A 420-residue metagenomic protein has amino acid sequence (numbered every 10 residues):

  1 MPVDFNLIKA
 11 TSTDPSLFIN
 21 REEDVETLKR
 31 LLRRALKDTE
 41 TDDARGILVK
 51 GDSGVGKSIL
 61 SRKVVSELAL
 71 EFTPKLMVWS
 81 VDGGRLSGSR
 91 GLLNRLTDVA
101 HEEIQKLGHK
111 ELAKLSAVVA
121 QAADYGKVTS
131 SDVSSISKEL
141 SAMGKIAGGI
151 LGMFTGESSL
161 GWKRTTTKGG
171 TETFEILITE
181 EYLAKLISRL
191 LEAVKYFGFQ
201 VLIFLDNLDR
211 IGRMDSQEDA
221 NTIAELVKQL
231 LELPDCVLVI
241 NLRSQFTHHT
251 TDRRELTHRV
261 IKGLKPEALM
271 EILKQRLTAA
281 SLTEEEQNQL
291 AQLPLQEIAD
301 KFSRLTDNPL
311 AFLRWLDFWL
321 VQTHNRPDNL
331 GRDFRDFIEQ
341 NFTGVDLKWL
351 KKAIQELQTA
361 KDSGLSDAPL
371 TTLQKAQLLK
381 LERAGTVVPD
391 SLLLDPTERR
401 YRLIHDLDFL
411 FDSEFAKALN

Functional and structural regions predicted by a protein language model:
M1, F312-A376: Winged-helix-like regulatory helical subdomains adjacent to P-loop NTPase cores
M1-L7, V25-T27, Y182-I298: The catalytic "switch" region of P-loop NTPases
M1-R45, E67: A short, basic N-terminal segment
R21, S58, N308: Short, conserved phosphate/pyrophosphate- and ester-handling motifs at nucleotide-, phospho-/glycolipid
E40-V201, I211-M214, D235-C236, E382: P-loop NTPase nucleotide-binding core
A122-S130, L277-R332: Conserved AAA+ ATPase small/helical "lid" subdomain
Q377-L394: A short, conserved structural fragment
R399-N420: Short, amphipathic alpha-helical interaction segments positioned at domain boundaries
